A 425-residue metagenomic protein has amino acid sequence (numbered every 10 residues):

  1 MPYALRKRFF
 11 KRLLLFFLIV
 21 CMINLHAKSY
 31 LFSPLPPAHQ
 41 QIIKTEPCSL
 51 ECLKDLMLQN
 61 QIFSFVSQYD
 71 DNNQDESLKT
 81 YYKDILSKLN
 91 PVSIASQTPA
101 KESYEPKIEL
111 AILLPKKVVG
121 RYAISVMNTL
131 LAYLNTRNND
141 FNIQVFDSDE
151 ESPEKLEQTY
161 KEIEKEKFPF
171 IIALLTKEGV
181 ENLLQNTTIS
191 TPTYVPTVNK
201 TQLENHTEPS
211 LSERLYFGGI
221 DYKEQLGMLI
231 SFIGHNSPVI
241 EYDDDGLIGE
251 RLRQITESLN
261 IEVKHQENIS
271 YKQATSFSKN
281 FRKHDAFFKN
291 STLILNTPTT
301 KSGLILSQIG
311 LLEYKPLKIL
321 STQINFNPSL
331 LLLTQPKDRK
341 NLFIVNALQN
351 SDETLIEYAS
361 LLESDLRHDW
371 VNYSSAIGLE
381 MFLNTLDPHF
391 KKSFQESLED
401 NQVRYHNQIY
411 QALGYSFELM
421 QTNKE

Functional and structural regions predicted by a protein language model:
P2-R12, H26-E425: Extracytosolic ligand-binding ectodomains
L13-C21: Bacterial N-terminal signal peptides
